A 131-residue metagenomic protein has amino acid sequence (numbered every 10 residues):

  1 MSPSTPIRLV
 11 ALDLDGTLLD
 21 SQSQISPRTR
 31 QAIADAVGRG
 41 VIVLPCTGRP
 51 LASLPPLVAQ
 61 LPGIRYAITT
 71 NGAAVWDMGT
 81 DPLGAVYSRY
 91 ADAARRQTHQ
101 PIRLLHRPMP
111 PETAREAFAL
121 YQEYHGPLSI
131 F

Functional and structural regions predicted by a protein language model:
M1-S2, R49: N-terminal-biased segments
S2-L9, I25-P27, G38: Mg2+-dependent phosphoryl-transfer enzymes with acidic/Ser/Thr/Gly-rich catalytic loops
P6-Q22, A117: Asp-based phosphoryl-transfer active-site loop
Q22-I25, L105: Short, solvent-exposed loop/turn segments at secondary-structure boundaries
T29-F131: Active-site phosphate-binding/coordination module
